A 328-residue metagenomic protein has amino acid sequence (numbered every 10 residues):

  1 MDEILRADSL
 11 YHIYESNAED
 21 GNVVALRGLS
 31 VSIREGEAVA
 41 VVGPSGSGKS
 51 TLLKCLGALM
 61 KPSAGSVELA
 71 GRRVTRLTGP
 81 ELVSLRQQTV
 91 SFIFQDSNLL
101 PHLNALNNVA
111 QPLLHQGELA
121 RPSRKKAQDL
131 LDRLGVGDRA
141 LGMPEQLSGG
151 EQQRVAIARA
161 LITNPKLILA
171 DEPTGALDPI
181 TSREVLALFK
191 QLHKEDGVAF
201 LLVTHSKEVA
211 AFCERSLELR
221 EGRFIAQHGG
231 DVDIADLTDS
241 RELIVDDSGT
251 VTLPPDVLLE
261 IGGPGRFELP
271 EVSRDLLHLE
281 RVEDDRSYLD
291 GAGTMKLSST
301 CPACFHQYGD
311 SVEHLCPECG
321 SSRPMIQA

Functional and structural regions predicted by a protein language model:
V23, V74-S91: ABC ATPase NBD coupling module
V42-P44: The feature captures the beta-strand-to-loop junction immediately N-terminal to the Walker
G57: Helix-to-loop junction immediately C-terminal to a conserved catalytic motif
G65-R73: Conserved ABC transporter NBD signature motif
R72-R73, L114, R121-R139: Conserved ABC ATPase "signature" region
Q87, G142-E145, T163: Conserved signature/switch motifs of ABC ATPase nucleotide-binding domains
L103-Q111: Short coil-to-helix segment of the ABC ATPase nucleotide-binding domain corresponding to the Q-loop/switch region
M143-L147, E151-Q153: Conserved ABC ATPase signature
